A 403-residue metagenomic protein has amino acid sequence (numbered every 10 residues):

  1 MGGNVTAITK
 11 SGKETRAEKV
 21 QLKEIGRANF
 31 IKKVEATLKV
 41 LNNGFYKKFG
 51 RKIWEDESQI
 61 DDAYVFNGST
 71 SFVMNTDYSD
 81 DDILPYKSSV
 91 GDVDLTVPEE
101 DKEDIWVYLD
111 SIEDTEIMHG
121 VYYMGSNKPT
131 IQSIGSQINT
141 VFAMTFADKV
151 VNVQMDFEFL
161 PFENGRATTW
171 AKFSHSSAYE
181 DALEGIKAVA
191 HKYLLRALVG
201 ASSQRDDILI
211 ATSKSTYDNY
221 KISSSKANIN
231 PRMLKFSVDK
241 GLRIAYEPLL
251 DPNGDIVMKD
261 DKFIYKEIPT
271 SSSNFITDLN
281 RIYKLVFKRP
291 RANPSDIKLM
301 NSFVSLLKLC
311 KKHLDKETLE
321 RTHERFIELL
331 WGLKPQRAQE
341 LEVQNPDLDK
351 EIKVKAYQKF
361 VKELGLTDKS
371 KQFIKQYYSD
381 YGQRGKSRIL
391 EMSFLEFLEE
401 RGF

Functional and structural regions predicted by a protein language model:
M1-N67: Helical scaffold of the NTase/Pol beta-like nucleotidyltransferase catalytic core
R16-F30, P98-D101, F159-F162, D278 (+1 more regions): Alpha-helix initiation/capping motif
R27-K47, T96-Q154: Metal-dependent nucleotidyltransferase catalytic core
K39-W106: Active-site nucleotide-donor binding segment shared across nucleotidyl transfer reactions
R51-D56, D62, E116-H119, Y123 (+2 more regions): Residue-level detector of short coil/turn "hinge" positions at structural boundaries
I134-I374, S379, R384, I389-M392: Catalytic cores of NTP-dependent nucleotidyl/adenyl transfer enzymes across multiple folds
